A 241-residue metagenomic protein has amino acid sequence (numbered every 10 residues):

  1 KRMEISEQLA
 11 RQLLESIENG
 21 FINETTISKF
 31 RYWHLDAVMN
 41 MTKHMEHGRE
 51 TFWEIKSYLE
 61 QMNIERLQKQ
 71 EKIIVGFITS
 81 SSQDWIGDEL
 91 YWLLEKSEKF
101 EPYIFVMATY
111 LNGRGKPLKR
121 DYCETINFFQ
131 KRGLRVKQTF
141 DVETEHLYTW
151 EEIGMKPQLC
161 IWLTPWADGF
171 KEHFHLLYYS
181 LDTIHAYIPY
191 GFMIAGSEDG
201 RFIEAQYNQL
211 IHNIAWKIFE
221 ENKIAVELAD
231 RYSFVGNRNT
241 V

Functional and structural regions predicted by a protein language model:
K1-T79, K96, A108-T109: Non-catalytic N-terminal targeting/anchoring module and adjacent flexible stem/linker that precedes the structured
E4, Q8, I73-V241: Active-site and donor-binding regions of nucleotide-sugar-utilizing enzymes
